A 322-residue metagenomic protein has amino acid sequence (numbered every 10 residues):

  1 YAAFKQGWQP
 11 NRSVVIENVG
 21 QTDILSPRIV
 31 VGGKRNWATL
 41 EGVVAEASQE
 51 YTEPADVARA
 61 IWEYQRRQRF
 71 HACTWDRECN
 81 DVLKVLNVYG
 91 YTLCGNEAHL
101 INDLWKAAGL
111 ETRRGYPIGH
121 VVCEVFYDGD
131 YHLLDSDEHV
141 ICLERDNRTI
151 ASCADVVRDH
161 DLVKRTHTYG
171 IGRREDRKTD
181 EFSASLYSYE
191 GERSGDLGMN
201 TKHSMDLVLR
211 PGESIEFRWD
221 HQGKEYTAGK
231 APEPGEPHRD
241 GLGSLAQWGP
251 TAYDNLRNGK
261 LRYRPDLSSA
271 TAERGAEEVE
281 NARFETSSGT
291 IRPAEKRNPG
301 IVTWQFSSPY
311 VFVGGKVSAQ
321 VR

Functional and structural regions predicted by a protein language model:
A2-Y89: Secondary-structure boundary elements
L40-S48, G119, I301-T303, G315: Short alpha-helical segments and helix-capping/turn motifs at coil-helix boundaries
A72-G109, R113, S307-P309: Short N-terminal edge-element motif at the start of the domain
H99-G172, D176: Hydrophobic/aromatic-rich core segments of domains that either
D176-I291: Activation corresponds to long, low-complexity, non-globular regions
A282-G315: Short beta-strands within extracellular/lumenal beta-sheet-rich domains
V317-A319: Extracellular beta-strand-rich recognition modules
